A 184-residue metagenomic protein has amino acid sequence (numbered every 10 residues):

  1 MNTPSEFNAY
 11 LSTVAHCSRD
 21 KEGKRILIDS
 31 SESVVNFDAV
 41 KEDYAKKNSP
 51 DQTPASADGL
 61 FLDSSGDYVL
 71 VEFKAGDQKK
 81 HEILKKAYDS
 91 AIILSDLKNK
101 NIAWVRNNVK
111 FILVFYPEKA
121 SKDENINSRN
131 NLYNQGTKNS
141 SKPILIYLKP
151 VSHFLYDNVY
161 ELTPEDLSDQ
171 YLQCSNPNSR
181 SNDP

Functional and structural regions predicted by a protein language model:
M1-Q52: Acidic-basic catalytic patches of nuclease active cores, encompassing PD-(D/E)XK and other metal-cofactor nuclease
E6, R129-P184: Polybasic (Lys/Arg-rich)
N36, Q78-K80, T163: A diffuse structural propensity rather than consistent per-protein peaks
A55: Beta-rich catalytic cores
G59-F61, D67-A75: Conserved catalytic cores of phosphodiester-cleaving nucleases, focusing on short active-site segments
A75-N134: Catalytic cores of nucleic-acid endonucleases
